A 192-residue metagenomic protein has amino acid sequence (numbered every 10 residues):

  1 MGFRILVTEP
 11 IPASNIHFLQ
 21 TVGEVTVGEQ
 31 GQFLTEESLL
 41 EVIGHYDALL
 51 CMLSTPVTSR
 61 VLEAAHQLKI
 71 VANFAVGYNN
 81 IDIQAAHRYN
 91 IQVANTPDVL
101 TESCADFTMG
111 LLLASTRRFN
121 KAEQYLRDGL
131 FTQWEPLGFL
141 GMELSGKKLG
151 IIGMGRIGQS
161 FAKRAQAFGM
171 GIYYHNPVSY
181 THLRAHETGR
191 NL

Functional and structural regions predicted by a protein language model:
M1-A94: An N-terminal-biased, well-structured beta-alpha scaffold segment characteristic of Rossmann-like dinucleotide-binding
E29-L34, M52-L53, D128-P136, L183-R184: Short gly/ser/thr-rich secondary-structure transition/capping motifs
Y89, P97-K148, S160-K163, Y174: Phosphate-binding beta-alpha-beta segment of Rossmann-like dinucleotide-binding domains, i.e., the NAD(P)
M154: Glycine-rich Rossmann-fold phosphate-binding loop(s) that bind the pyrophosphate of adenine dinucleotide cofactors
I157: Hydrophobic/small residue at the entry helix of a nucleotide-binding pocket
F168-L183: NAD(P)-binding Rossmann-fold cofactor-contacting core
H182-A185, G189-L192: Single conserved hydrophobic/aromatic residue that forms the stacking wall/gate of nucleotide- or nucleobase-binding
